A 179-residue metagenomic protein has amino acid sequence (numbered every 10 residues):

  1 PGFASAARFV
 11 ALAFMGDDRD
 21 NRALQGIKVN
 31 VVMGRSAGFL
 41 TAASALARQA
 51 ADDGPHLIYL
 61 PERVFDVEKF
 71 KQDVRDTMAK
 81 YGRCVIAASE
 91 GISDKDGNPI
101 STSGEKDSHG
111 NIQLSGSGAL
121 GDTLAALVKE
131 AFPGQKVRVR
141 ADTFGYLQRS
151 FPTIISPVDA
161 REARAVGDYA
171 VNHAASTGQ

Functional and structural regions predicted by a protein language model:
G2-R140: Accessory alpha-helical/coil subdomains and C-terminal extensions that flank or cap enzyme catalytic cores
R140-T153: Active-site pocket-lining segment
S150-Q179: Phosphate-moiety recognition in structured ligand-binding domains
